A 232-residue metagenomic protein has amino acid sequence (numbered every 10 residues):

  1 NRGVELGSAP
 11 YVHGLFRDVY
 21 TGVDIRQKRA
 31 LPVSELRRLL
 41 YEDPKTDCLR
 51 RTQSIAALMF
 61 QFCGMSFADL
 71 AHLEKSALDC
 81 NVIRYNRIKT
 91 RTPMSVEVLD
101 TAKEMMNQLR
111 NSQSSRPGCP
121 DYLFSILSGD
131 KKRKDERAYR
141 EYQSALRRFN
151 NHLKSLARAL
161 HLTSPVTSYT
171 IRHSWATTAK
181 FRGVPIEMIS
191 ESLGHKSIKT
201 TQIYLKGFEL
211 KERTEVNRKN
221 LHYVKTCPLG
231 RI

Functional and structural regions predicted by a protein language model:
N1-H13: N-terminal DNA-binding recognition helix of tyrosine site-specific recombinases/integrases
G14, H72-Q108: Conserved tyrosine-mediated DNA breakage-rejoining catalytic core shared by Y-recombinases
D18-R51: Long, amphipathic, Lys/Arg-enriched alpha-helical "connector/arm" segment
G22, A30, R87-R91, G129-D130 (+1 more regions): Catalytic-site neighborhood detector that most strongly recognizes the C-terminal catalytic loop/helix of tyrosine
P32-R37, L99-T163: Active-site/catalytic core of tyrosine-dependent DNA strand-transfer enzymes
A57, Q61, M65-A68, T170-K196: C-terminal catalytic core of tyrosine-transesterase DNA break-rejoin enzymes
S76-V82, L162-S164, V184-I203, P228-I232: Short, polar N-cap/turn motifs at the start of nucleic acid-interacting alpha helices
E97-D100, L109, K206-I232: DNA/chromatin major-groove-contacting recognition/catalytic segments
